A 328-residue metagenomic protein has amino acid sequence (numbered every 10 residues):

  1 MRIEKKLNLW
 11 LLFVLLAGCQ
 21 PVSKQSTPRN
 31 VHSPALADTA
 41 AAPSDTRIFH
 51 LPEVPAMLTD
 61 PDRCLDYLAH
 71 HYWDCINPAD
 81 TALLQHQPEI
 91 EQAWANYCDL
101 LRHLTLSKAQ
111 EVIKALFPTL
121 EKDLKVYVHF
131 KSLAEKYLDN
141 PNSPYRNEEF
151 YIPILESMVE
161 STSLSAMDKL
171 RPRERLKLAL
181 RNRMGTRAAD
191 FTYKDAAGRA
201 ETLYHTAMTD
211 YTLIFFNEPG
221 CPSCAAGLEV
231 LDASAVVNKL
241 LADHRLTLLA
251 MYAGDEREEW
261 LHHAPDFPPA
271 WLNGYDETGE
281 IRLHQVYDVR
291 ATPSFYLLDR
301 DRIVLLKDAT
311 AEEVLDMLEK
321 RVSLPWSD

Functional and structural regions predicted by a protein language model:
K5-L12: Sec-dependent signal peptide recognition, specifically the positively charged N-region followed immediately by
L16-G18: C-terminal motif of bacterial Sec signal peptides marking the signal peptidase cleavage site
P21-A200: Oxidative protein folding and maturation machinery
T202-D232, T247-L249: Short active-site neighborhood of thiol/selenol oxidoreductases, capturing the structured segment around
A226-P265, G279-L283: Structural microenvironment flanking redox-active thiols in thiol-disulfide oxidoreductases
L261-Y296, R300: Short, internal strand/loop/helix patches that form the active-site neighborhood or redox-interaction surface
L297-D328: Thiol-/selenol-based redox modules, centered on thioredoxin-like and closely related oxidoreductase domains
